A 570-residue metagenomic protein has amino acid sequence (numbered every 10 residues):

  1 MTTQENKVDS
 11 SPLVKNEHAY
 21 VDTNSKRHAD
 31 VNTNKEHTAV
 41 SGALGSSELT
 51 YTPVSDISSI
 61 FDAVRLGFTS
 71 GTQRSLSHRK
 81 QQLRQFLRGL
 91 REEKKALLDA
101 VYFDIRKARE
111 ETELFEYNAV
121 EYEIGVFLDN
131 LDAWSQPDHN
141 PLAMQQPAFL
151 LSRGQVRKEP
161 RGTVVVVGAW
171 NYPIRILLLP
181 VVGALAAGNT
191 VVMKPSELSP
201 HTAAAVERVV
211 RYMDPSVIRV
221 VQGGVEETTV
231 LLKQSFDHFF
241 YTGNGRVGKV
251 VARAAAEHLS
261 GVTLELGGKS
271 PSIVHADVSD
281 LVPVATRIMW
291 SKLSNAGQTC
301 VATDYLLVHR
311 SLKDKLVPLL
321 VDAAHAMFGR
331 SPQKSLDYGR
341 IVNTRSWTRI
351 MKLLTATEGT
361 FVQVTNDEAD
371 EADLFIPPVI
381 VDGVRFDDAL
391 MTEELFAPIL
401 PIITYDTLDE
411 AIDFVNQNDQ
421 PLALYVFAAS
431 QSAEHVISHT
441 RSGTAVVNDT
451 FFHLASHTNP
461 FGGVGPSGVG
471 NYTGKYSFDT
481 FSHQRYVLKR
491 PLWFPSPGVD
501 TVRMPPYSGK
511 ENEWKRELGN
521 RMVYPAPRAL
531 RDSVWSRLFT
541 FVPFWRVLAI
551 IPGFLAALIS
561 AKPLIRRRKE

Functional and structural regions predicted by a protein language model:
T2-Q155, S432, W535-F539, I550-R566: N-terminal Rossmann-like NAD(P)+-binding subdomain of aldehyde/semialdehyde dehydrogenases
Q4, P12, E17, A43-S47 (+5 more regions): Conserved C-terminal structural/oligomerization subdomain of aldehyde/semialdehyde dehydrogenase
E48-P53, R246-R385, V447: ALDH superfamily catalytic-core signature
R79, I124, G188, I218 (+7 more regions): Residue-level signal for inorganic ion chemistry
L87-L90, K94, I105, L128-S135 (+13 more regions): Structural signal for hydrophobic packing residues in well-ordered secondary-structure cores of soluble enzyme domains
Q145-P283, V534-F539, I551-P563: Rossmann-like NAD(P) dinucleotide-binding subdomain of oxidoreductase/dehydrogenase enzymes
V167, G224, T242, S291 (+2 more regions): Conserved residues at the C-terminal ends of beta-strands
